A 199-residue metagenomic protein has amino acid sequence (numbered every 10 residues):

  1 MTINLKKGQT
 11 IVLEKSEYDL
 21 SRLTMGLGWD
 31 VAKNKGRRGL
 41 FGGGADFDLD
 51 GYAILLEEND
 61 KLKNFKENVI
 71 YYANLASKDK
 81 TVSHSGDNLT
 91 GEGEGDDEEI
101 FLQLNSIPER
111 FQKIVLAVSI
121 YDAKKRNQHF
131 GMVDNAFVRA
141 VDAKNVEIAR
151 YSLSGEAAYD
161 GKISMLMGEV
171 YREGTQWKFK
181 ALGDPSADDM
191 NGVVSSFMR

Functional and structural regions predicted by a protein language model:
M1-R199: Intrinsic-disorder/low-complexity signal
